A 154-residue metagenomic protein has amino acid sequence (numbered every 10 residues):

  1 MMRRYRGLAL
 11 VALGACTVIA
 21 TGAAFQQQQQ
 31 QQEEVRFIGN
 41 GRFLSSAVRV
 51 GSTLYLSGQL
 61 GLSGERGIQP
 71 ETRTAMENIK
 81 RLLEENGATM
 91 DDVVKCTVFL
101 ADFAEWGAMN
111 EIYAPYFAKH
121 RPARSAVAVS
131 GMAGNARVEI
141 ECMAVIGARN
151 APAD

Functional and structural regions predicted by a protein language model:
R3-V94, L100-D154: N-terminal presequence-like segments and the immediate start of the first folded domain
